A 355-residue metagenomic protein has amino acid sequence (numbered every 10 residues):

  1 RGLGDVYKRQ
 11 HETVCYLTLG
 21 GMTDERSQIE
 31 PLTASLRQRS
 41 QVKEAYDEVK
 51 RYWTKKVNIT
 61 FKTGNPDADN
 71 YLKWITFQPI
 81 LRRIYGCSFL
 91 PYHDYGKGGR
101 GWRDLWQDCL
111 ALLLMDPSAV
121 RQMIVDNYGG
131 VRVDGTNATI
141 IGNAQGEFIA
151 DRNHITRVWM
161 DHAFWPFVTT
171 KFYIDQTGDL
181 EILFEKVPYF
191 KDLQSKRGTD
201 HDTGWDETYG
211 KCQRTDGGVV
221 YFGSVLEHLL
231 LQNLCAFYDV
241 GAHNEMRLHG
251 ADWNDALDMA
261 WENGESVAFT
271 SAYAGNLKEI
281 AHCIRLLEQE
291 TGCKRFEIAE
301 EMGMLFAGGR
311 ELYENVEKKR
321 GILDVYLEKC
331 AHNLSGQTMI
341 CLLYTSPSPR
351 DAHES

Functional and structural regions predicted by a protein language model:
R1, D5-R9, N70-K73, G223 (+1 more regions): Trp/Gly-enriched beta-strand surface patches
G2-Q10, Y344-D351: Conserved small/polar residues in nucleotide/adenosyl-binding loops
K8-T23, A272-L277: Short Pro-Gly-centered flexible turn/kink motifs
T23-N58: Terminal connector regions
Y46-G96, Q122, D126, Q232 (+1 more regions): Low-complexity, Ser/Thr/Pro/Gly-enriched N-terminal "stalk/linker" regions
Y85-S88, T139-R157, H249-N263: Acidic/His metal-coordination segments adjacent to aromatic residues that form catalytic metal sites in metalloenzymes
L112-D116, V120, I124-A242, V267-L277: Aromatic-rich carbohydrate-recognition surfaces in CAZymes
A272-S346, R350: Catalytic cores of carbohydrate-active enzymes
